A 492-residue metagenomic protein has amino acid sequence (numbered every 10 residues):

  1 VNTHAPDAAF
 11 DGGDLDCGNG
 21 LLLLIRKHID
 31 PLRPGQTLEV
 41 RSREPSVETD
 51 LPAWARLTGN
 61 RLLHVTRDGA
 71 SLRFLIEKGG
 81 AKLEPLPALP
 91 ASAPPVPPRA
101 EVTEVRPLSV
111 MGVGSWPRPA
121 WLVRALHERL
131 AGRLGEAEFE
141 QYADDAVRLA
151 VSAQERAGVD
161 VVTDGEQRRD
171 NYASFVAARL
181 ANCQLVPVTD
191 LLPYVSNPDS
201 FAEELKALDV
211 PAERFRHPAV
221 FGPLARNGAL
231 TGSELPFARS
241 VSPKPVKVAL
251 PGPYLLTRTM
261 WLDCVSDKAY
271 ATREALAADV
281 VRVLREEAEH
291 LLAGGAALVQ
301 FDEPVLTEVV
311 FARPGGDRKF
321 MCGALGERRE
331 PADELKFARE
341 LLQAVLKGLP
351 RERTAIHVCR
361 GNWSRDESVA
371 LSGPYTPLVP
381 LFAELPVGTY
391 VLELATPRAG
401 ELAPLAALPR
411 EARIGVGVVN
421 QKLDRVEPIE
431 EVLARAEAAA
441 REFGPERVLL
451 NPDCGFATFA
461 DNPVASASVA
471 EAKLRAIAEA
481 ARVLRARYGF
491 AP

Functional and structural regions predicted by a protein language model:
V1-A91, E437: Domain-level signature for proteins that mediate thiol-based redox and metal-cofactor handling
E84-P492: Domain-level signal for soluble alpha/beta catalytic cores
